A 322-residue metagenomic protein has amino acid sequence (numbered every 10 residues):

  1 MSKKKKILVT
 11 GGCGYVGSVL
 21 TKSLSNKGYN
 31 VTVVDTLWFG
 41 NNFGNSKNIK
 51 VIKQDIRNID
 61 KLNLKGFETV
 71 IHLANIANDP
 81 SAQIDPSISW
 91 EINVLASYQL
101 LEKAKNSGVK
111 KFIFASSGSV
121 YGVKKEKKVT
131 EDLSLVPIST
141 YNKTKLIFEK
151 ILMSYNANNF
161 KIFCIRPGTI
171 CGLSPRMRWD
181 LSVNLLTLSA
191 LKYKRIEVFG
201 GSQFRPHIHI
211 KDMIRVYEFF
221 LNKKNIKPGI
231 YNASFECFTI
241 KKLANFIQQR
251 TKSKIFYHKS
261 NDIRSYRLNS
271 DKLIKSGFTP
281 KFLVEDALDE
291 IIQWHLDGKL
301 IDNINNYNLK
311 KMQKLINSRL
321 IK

Functional and structural regions predicted by a protein language model:
I7-K27: N-terminal Rossmann NAD(P)H-binding glycine-rich loop of SDR-like oxidoreductase domains
T10, V34, V70-I76, F112-G118 (+1 more regions): SDR active-site strand-loop-helix element
I56-I92, K103: NAD(P)H-binding glycine-rich loop region in Rossmannoid oxidoreductase-like domains and their noncatalytic homologs
E68, S87, E91-Y98, K110 (+3 more regions): Conserved internal alpha-helix in NAD(P)-dependent oxidoreductase domains
Y98-T140: Conserved Rossmann-fold NAD(P)-dependent oxidoreductase catalytic core, especially the SDR/UDP-sugar
T144: Active-site helix of classical SDR
K150-R205, I210-R215, F219, I247-Q248: NAD(P)-dependent short-chain dehydrogenase/reductase
Y193-K194, V198-K322: C-terminal substrate-binding subdomain of Rossmann-fold SDR/epimerase-dehydratase oxidoreductases
